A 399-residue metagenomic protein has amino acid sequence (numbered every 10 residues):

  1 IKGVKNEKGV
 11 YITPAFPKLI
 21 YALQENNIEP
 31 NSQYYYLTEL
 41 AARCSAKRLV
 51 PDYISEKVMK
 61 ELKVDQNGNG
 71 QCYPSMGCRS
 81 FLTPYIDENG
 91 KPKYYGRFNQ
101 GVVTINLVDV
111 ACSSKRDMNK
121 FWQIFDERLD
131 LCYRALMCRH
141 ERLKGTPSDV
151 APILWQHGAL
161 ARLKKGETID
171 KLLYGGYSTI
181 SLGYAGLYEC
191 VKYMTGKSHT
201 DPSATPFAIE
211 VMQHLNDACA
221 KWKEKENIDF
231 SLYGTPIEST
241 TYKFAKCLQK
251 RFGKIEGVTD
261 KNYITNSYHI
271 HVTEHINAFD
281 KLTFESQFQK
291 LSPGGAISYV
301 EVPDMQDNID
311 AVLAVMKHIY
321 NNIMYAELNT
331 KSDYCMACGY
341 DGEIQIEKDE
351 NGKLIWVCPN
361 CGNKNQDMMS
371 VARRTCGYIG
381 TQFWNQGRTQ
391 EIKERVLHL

Functional and structural regions predicted by a protein language model:
I1-G176, K197, D201-Q366, S370: Conserved catalytic cores of very large enzyme subunits
Y177-I180, N385: Alpha-helix N-cap/helix-initiation sites
I180-Y193, Q213, R374: Contiguous, well-ordered alpha-helical segments that form the cores/surfaces of helical PPI scaffolds
G183-G186, G294, G377, G387: Glycine-centered flexibility sites
V191-T195, D304, I319, T375-I379: Generic structural signal for hydrophobic core residues of well-folded globular domains
N360-L399: Long insertion/accessory domains within large nucleic-acid-processing enzymes
